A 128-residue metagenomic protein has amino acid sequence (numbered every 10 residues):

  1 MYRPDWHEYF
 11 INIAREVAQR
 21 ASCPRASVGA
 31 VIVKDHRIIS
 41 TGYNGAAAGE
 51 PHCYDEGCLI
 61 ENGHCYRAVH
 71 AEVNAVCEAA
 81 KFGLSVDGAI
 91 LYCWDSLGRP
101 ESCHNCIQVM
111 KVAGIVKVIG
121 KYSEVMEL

Functional and structural regions predicted by a protein language model:
M1-A26: Short, basic/aromatic recognition patches
Y2-P4, N12, S40-L128: Zn2+-dependent cytidine deaminase-like catalytic core
S27-T41: Short beta-strand scaffold segments in enzyme catalytic cores
